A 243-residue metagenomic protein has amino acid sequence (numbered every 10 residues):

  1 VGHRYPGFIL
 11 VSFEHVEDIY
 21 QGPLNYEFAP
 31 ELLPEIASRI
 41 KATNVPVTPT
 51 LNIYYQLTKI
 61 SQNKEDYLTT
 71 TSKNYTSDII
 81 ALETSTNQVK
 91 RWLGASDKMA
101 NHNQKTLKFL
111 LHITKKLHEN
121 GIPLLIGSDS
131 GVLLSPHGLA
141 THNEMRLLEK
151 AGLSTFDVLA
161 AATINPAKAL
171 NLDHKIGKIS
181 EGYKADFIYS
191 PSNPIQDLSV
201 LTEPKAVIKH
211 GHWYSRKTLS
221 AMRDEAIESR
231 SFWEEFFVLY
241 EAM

Functional and structural regions predicted by a protein language model:
V1-I9: Histidine/acidic-residue-rich, glycine-tolerant segments that coordinate divalent metal ions
G2-H3, E17-Q21, H212-W213: Short, acidic/turn-prone active-site loops that include or flank metal/cofactor- and phosphate-binding residues
R4-Y5, Q56-L57, L133-L134, I164-N165 (+1 more regions): Short secondary-structure capping/turn micro-motifs that flank functional sites
I9-H15, Q56-K59: Substrate-binding cleft/loops of secretory-pathway carbohydrate-active enzymes
E14-E17, T48: Conserved beta-strand positions in the central sheet of alpha/beta enzyme cores
G22-A151, A242-M243: Active-site neighborhoods of metal-dependent hydrolases
E119, R146, K150, F156-M243: Active-site microenvironment of metallo-dependent hydrolases
